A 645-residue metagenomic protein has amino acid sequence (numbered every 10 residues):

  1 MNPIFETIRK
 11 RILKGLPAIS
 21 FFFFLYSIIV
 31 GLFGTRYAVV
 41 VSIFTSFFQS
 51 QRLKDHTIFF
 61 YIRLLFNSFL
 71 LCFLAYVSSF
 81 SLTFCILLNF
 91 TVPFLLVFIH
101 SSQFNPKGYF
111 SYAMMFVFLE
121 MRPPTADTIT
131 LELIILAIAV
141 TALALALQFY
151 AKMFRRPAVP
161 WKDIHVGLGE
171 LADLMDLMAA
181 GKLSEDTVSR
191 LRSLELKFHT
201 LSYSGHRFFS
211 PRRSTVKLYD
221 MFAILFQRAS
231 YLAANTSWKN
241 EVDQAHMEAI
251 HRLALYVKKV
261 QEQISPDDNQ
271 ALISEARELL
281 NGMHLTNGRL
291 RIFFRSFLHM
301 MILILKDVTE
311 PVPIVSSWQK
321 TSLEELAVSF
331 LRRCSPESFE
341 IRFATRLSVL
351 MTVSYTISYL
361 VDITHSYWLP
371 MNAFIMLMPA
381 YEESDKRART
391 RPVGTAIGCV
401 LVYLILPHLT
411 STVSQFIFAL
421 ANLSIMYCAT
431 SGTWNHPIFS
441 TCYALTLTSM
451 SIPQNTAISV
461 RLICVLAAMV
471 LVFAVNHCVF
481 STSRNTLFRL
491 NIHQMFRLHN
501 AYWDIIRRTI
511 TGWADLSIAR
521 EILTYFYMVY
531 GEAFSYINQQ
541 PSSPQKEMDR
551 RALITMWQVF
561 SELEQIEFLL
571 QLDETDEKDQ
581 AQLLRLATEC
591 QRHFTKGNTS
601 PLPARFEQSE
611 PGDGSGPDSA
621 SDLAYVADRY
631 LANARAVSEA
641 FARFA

Functional and structural regions predicted by a protein language model:
M1-S20, L32, Q49-D55, I62 (+8 more regions): Long, hydrophobic alpha-helical segments that serve as membrane-spanning/inserting helices
I12-D55, L64-F69, I86-L145, M351-Y355 (+2 more regions): Pore- and pathway-forming membrane helices of multi-pass small-molecule/ion transporters and channels
F33, S78, L82, Q103 (+10 more regions): Membrane-interfacial segments
Y61-F69, F73, P392-V400: A small-residue-rich subset of transmembrane alpha-helices
L74-C85, A126: Transmembrane alpha-helix boundary signature
L331-I417, A421: Core alpha-helical transmembrane segments of integral membrane proteins
S411-I554: Generic detector of multi-pass transmembrane helix bundles and their immediately adjacent loops in polytopic membrane
